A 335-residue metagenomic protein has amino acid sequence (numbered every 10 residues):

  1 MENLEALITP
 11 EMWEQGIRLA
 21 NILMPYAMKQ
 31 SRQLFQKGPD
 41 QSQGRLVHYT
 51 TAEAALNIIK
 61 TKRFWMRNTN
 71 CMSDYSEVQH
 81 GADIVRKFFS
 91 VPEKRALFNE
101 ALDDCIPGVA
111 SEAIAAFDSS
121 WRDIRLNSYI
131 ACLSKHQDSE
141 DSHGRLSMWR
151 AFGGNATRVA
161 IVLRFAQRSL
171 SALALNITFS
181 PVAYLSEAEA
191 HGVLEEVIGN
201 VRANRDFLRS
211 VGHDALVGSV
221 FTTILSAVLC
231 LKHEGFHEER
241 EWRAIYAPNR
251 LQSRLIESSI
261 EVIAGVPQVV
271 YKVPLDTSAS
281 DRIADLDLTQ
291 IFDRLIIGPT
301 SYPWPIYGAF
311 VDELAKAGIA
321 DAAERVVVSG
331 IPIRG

Functional and structural regions predicted by a protein language model:
M1-G335: Partner-binding and oligomerization surfaces adjacent to conserved cores of proteins that assemble macromolecular
